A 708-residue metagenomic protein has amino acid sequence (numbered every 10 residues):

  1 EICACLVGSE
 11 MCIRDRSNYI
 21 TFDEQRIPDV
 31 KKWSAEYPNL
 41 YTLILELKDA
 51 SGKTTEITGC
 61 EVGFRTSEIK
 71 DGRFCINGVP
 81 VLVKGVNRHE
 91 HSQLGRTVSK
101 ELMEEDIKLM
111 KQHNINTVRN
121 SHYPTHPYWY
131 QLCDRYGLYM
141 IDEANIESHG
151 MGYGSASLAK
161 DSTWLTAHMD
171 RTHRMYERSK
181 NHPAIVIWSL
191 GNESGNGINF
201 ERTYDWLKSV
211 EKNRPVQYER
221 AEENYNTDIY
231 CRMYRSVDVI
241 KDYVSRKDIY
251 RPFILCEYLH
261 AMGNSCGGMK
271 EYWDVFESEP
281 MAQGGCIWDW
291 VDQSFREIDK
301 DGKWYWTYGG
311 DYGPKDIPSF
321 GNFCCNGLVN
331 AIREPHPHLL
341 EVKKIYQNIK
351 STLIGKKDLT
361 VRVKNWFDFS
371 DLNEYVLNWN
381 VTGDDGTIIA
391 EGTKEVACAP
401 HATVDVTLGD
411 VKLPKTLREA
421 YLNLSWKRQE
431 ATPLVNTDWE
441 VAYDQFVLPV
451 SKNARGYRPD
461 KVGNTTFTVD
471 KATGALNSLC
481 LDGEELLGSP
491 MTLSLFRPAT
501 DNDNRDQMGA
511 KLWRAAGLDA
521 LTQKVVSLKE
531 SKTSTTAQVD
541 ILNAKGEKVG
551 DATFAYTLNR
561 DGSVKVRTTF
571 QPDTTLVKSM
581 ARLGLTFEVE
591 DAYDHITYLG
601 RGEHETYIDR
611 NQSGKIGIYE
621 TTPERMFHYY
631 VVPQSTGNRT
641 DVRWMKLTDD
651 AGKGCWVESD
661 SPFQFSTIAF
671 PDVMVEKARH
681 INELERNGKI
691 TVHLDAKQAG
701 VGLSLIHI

Functional and structural regions predicted by a protein language model:
E1-G8, I13, I706-H707: Single conserved hydrophobic/aromatic residue that forms the stacking wall/gate of nucleotide- or nucleobase-binding
S9, A50, N380-T387, D482-E484: Change "in extracellular beta-sheet-rich domains … of secreted and cell-surface proteins" to "in beta-sheet-rich domains
E10, R14-P28, G386-L417: Intrinsically disordered, low-complexity Pro/Gly/Ser/Thr-rich segments with frequent PxxP/GP/PP motifs and embedded
S34, G409-R418, T432, F446-I706: Beta-strand/loop-rich accessory regions of lumenal/periplasmic or secreted enzymes, predominantly carbohydrate-active
T42-E46, N423-S425: Extracellular recognition modules
T54-R362, W366-N373, N378-I388: Extended substrate-binding grooves/exosites of carbohydrate-active enzymes
T55-T58, A390-G392, W439-D444: Extracellular and select intracellular beta-sandwich modules with Ser/Thr-enriched, small-residue motifs on
G302-R362, W366-E374, T382-G386, V411-G456 (+5 more regions): Catalytic cores of secreted or luminal carbohydrate-active enzymes
